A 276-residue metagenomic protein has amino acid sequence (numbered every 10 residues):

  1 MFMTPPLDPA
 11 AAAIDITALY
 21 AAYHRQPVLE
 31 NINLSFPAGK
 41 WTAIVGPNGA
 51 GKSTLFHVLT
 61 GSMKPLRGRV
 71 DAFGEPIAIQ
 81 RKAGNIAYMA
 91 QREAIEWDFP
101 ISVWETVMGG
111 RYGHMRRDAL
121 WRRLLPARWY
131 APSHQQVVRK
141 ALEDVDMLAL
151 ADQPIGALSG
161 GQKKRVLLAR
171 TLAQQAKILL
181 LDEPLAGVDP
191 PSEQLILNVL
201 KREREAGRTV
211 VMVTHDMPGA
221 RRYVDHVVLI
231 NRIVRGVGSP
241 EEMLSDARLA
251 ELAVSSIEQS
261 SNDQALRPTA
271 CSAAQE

Functional and structural regions predicted by a protein language model:
T60: Helix-to-loop junction immediately C-terminal to a conserved catalytic motif
G68-G84: Conserved ABC transporter NBD signature motif
W121-L150: Conserved ABC ATPase "signature" region
P154-L158: Conserved ABC ATPase signature
L179-E183: Catalytic Walker B motif of ABC-type/P-loop ATPase nucleotide-binding domains
T214-H215: H-loop/switch region of ABC-family ATPase nucleotide-binding domains
V227-S239: H-loop (His-switch) and adjacent beta-strand-loop-beta switch element of ABC-type ATPase nucleotide-binding domains
